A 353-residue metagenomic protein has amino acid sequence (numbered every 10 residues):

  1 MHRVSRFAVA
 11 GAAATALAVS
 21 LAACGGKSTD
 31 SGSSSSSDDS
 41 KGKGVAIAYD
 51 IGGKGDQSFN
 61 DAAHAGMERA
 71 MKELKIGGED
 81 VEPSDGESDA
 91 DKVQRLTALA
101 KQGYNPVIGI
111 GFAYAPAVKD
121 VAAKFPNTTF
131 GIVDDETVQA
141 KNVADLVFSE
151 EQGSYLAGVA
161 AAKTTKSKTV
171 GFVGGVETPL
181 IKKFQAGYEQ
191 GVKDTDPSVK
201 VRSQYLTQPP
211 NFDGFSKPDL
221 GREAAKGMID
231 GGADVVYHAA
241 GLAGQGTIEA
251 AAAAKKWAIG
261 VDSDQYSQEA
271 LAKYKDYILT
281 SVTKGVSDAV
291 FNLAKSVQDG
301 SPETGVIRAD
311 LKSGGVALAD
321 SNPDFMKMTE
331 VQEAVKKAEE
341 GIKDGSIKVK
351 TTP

Functional and structural regions predicted by a protein language model:
M1-V9: Bacterial Sec-dependent N-terminal signal peptides
R3, G26, G32-P353: A residue-level marker of the well-folded mature domains of exported/periplasmic proteins
A12-A18: Hydrophobic helical h-region of N-terminal Sec-dependent signal peptides in bacterial secretory/periplasmic proteins
T15, S28-T29: Alpha-helix termini
V19-A23: C-terminal motif of bacterial Sec signal peptides marking the signal peptidase cleavage site
